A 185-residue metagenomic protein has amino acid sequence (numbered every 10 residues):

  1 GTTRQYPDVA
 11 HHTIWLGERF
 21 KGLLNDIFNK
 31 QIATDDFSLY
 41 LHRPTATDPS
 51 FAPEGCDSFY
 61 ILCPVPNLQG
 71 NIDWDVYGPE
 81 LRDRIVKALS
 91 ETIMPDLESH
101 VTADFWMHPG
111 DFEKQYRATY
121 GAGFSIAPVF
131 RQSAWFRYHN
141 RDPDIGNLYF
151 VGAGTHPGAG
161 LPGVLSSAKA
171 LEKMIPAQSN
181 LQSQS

Functional and structural regions predicted by a protein language model:
G1-A52: Mid-domain catalytic core of redox enzymes that form a hydrophobic substrate pocket/lid adjacent to a catalytic redox
T3, I27-D36, W74-K114: Flavin-binding catalytic cores
T34-Y40, P95-P157: A glycine-rich dinucleotide-binding beta-alpha-beta segment and adjacent secondary-structure elements that constitute
P49-C56, Y138-D144: Short glycine/proline-enriched loop/turn "hinge" motifs that connect secondary-structure elements and lie
P53-A88: Conserved FAD/dinucleotide-binding core of flavoprotein oxidoreductases
I61, L89, L148, G152 (+1 more regions): Hydrophobic, well-ordered secondary-structure elements that form the walls of internal hydrophobic environments
A153-P176: A conserved FAD-binding loop/helix module that cradles the flavin
P176-S185: Active-site-proximal substrate-binding core of FAD-dependent oxidoreductases
